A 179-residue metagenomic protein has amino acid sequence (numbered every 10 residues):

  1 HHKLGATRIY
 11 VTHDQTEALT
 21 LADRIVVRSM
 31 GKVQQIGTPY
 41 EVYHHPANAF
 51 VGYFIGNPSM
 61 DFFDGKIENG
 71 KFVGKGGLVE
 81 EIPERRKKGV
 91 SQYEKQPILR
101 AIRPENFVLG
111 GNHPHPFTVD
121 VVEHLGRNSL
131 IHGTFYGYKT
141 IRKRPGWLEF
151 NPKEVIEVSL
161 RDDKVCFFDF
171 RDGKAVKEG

Functional and structural regions predicted by a protein language model:
G5-T12: Conserved H-loop
H13-D14, T38, P46-A47: Conserved H-loop
A18-T20: A short, surface-exposed alpha-helical micro-motif characterized by mixed small hydrophobic and charged/polar residues
R24, I36, H45: Short, glycine/charged-rich "phosphate-handling" switch motifs in NTP-dependent and phosphotransfer domains
M30-G31: Conserved ABC ATPase "signature" C-loop
Y40-H44, G52, V108: Short acidic-hydrophobic catalytic motif
H45-N69, R161: C-terminal boundary and immediately downstream tail of ABC-type ATPase nucleotide-binding domains
M60-F62, K71-G179: Non-catalytic connector elements of ABC transporters
